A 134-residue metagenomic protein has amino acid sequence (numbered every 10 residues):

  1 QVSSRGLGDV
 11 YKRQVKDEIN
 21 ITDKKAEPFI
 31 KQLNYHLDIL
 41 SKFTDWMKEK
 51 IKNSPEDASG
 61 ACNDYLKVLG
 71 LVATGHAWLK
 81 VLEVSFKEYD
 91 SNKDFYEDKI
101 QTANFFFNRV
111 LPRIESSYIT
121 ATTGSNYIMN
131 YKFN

Functional and structural regions predicted by a protein language model:
Q1-Y11: Single conserved hydrophobic/aromatic residue that forms the stacking wall/gate of nucleotide- or nucleobase-binding
Q14-N134: C-terminal amphipathic alpha-helical interaction region
